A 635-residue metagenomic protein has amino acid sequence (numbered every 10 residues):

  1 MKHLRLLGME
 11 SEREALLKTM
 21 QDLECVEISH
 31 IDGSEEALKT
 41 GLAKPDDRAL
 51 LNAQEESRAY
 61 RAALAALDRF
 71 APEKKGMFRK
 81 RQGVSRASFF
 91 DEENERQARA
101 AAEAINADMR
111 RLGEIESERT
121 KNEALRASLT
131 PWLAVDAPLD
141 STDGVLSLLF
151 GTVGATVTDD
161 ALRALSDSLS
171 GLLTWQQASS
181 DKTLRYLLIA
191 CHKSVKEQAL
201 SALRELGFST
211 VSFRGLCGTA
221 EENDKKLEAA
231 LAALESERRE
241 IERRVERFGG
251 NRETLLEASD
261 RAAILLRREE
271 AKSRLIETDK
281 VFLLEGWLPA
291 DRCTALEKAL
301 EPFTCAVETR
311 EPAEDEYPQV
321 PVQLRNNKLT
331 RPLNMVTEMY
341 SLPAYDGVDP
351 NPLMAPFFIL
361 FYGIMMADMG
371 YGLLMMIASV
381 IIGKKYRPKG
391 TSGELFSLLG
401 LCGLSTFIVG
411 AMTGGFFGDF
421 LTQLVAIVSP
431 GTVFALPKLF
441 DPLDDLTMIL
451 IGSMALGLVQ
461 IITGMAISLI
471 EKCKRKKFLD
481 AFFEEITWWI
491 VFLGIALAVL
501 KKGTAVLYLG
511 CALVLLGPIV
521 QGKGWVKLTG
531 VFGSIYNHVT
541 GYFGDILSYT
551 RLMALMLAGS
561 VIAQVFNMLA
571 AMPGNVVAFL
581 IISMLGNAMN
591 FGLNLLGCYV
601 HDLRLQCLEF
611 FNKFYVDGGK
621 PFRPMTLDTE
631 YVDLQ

Functional and structural regions predicted by a protein language model:
M1-K2, M9-L17, Q21-I28, C293-Q635: Conserved, carboxylate-rich catalytic/transport cores that coordinate ions
M1-M354, I382, K389-S392, F396: Long, charged N-terminal accessory/stalk domains
